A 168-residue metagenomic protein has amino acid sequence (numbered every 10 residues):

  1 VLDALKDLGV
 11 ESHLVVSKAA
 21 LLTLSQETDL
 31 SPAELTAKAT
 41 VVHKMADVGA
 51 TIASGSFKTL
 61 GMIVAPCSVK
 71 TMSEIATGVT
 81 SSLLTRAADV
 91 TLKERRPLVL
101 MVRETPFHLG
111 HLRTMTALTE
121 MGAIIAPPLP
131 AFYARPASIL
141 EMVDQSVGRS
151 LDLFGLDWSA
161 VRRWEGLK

Functional and structural regions predicted by a protein language model:
V1-V99, R103-K168: A cross-family phosphate/adenosyl-ligand binding-site feature
